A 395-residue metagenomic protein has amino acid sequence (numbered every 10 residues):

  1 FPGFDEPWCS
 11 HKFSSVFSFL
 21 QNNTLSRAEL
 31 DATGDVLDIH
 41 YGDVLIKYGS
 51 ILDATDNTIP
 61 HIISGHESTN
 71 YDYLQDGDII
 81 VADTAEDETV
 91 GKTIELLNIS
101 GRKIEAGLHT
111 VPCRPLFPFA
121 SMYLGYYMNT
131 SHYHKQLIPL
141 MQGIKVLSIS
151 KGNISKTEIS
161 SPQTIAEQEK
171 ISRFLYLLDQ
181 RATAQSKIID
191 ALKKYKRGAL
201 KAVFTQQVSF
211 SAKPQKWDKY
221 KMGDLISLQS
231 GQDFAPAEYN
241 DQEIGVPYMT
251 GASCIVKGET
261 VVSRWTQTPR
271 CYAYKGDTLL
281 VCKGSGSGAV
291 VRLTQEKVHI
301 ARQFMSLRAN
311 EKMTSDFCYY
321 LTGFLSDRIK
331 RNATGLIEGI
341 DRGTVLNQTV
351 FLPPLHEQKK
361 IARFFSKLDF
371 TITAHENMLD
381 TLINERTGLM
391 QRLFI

Functional and structural regions predicted by a protein language model:
F1-C9, K156-T157, P162-D218, T344-N347 (+1 more regions): Amphipathic alpha-helical segments with low aromatic content
F1-N23, S211-Q232, L352: Non-catalytic DNA-recognition/assembly elements of restriction-modification systems
F17, M128, V203, I226-Q229 (+2 more regions): Hydrophobic aliphatic residues
L25-R27, T33, R102-T110, I138-A166 (+2 more regions): A short glycine-rich beta-alpha junction/loop motif
A32-D53, F234-A252: Short beta-strand/loop turn elements enriched in aromatics
H40-G42, I51, N57-N129, T250-A252 (+3 more regions): A short beta-sheet element
